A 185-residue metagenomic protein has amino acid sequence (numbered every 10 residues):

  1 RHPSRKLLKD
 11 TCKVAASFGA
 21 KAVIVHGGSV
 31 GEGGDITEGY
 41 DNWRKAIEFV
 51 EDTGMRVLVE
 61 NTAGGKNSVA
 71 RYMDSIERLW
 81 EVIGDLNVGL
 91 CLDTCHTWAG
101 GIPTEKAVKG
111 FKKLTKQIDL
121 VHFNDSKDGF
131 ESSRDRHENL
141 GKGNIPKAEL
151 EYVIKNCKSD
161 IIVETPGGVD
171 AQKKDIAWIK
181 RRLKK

Functional and structural regions predicted by a protein language model:
R1-L92, A99, D175: Active-site acidic/histidine proton-transfer and metal-coordination neighborhood in alpha/beta enzyme cores
E77-K185: Histidine-acidic metal/acid-base catalytic patches
